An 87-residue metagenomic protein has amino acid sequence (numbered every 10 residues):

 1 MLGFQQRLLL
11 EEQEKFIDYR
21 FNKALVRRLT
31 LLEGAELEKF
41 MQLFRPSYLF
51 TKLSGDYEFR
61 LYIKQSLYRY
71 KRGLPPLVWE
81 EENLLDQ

Functional and structural regions predicted by a protein language model:
M1-Q87: Short beta-strand and adjacent turn/loop elements
